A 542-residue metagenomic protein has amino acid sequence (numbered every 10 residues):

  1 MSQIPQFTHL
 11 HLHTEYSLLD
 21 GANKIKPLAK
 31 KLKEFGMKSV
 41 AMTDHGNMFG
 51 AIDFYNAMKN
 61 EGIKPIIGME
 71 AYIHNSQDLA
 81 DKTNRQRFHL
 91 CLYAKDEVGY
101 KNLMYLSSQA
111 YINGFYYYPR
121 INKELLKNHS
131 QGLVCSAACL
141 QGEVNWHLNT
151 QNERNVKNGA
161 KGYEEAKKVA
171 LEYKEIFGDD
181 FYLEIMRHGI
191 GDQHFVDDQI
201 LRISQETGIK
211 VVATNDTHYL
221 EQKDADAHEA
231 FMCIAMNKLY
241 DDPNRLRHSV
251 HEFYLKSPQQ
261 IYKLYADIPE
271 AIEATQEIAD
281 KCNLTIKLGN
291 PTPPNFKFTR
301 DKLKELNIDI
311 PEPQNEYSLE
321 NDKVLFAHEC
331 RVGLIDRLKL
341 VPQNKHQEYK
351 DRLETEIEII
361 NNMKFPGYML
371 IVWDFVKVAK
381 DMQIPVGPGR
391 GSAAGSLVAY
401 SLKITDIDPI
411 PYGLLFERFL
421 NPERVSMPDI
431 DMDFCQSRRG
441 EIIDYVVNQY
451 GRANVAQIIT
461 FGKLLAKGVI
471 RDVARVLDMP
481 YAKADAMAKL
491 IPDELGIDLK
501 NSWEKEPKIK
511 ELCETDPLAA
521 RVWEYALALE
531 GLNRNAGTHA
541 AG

Functional and structural regions predicted by a protein language model:
M1-G542: Alpha-helical scaffold/interaction cores of sigma-54-like transcription cofactors and many family A DNA polymerases
